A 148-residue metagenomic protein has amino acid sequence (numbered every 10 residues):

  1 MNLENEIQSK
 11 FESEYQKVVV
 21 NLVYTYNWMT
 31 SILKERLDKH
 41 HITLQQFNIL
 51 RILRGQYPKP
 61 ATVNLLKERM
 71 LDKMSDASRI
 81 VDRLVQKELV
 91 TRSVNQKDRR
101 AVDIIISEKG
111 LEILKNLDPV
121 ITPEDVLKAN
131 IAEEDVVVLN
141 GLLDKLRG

Functional and structural regions predicted by a protein language model:
M1-H40, K87-L89: N-terminal leader segment of winged-helix/HTH proteins
M1-K10, E134-G148: C-terminal regulatory/oligomerization modules of transcriptional regulators
K17, N21, N48-I52, E112 (+1 more regions): Pre-recognition alpha-helix immediately N-terminal to the DNA-recognition helix within helix-turn-helix or winged-helix
V23, R51-P58, D118, D144: Short, locally clustered residues in the helix-turn-helix/winged-helix DNA-binding domain
S31-K73: N-terminal helix-turn-helix DNA-binding core of bacterial DNA-binding proteins
V63, V81-D82: Short, hydrophobic-biased segments on the C-terminal half of alpha helices that form "recognition helices"
D82-V137: Charged, amphipathic alpha-helical coiled-coil/dimerization segments
